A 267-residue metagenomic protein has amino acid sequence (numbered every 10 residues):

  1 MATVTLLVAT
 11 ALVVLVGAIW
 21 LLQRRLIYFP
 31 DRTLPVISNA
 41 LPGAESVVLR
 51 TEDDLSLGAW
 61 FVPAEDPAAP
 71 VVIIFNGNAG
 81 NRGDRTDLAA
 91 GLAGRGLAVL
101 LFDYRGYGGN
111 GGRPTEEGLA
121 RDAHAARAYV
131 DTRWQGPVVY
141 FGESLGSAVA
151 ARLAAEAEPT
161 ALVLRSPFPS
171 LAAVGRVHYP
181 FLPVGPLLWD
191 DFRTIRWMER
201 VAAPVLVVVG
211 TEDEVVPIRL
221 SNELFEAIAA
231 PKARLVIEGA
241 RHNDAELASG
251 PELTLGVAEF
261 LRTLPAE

Functional and structural regions predicted by a protein language model:
V4-R50: An N-terminal hydrophobic leader/cap segment in hydrolases
E52-Y129, R133-W134: Membrane-embedded segments
L88, T194, A203, P217-E226: Short alpha-helix in the alpha/beta-hydrolase fold that links the catalytic acid
A128-F181, R200: Primarily recognizes the serine-hydrolase "nucleophile elbow" in alpha/beta-hydrolase and SGNH/GDSL folds
V201-A202, V207-D213: Short beta-strand/loop motif that positions the catalytic acidic residue of the alpha/beta-hydrolase fold
T211-V216, N243-D244: Acidic catalytic loop of the alpha/beta-hydrolase fold
A240-P251: Catalytic histidine-centered segment of alpha/beta-hydrolase-like enzymes
S249-E267: Catalytic active-site module of serine/aspartate enzymes centered on a nucleophile-bearing elbow/loop
